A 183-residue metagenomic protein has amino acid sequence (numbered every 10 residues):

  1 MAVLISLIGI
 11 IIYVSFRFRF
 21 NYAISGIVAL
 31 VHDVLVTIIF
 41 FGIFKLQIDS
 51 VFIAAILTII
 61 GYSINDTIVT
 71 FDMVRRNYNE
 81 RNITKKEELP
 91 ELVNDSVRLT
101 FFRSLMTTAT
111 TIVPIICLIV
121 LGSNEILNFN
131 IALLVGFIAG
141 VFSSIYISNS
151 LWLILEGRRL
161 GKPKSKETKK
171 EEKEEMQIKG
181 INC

Functional and structural regions predicted by a protein language model:
M1, I83-L121, I131, F137 (+2 more regions): Pore- and gate-forming transmembrane helices of large, multi-pass membrane proteins
M1-F40, T108-L118: Internal alpha-helical transmembrane segments of multipass membrane proteins, especially hydrophobic lipid-embedded
I10, D33, I68, R103 (+1 more regions): Residue-level signature of catalytic and energy-coupling elements of molecular machines, predominantly ATP/GTP-dependent
R17-F18, F44-L46, L121-S123, E156: Short helix-capping/hinge motifs at transmembrane helix termini and TM-loop junctions
Y22-R75, N79, V135, S143: Hydrophobic transmembrane alpha-helices and their membrane-interface caps in long multi-pass transport proteins
M73-Y78, V113, L151-W152: Membrane-interfacial alpha-helical segments at the cytosolic side of multi-pass membrane proteins
L121-C183: Hydrophobic alpha-helical transmembrane segments of membrane transport and translocation systems, primarily multi-pass
